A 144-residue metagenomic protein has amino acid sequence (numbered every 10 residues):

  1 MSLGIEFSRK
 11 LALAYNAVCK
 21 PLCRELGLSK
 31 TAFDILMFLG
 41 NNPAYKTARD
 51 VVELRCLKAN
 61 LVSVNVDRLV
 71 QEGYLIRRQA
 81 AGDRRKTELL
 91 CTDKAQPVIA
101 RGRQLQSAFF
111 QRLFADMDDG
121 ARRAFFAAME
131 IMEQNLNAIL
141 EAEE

Functional and structural regions predicted by a protein language model:
M1-L26, E72: N-terminal leader segment of winged-helix/HTH proteins
E6, D67-A127: Charged, amphipathic alpha-helical coiled-coil/dimerization segments
A12, M37-P43, R103, E130: Short, locally clustered residues in the helix-turn-helix/winged-helix DNA-binding domain
A17-L61: N-terminal helix-turn-helix DNA-binding core of bacterial DNA-binding proteins
K20, R24, R49, Q96 (+3 more regions): Solvent-exposed, non-membrane alpha-helical residues enriched in polar/charged side chains
G120-E144: C-terminal regulatory/oligomerization modules of transcriptional regulators
